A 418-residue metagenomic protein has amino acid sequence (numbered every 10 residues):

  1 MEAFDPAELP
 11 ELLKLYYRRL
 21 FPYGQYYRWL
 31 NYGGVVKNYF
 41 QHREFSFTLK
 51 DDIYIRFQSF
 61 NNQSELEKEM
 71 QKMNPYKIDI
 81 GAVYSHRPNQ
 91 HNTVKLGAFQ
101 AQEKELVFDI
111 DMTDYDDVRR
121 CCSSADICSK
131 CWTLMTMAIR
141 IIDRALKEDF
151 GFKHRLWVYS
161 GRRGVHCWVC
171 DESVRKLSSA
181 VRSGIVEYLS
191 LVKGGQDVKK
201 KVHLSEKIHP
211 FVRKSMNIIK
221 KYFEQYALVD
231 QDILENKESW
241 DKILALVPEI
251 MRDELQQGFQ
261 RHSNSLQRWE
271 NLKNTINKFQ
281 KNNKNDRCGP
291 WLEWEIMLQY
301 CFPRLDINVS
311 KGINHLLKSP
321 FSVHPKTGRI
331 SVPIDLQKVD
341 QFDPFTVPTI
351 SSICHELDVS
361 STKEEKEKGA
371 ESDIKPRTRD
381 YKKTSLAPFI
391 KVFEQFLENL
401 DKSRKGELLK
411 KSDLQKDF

Functional and structural regions predicted by a protein language model:
M1-S160, E172-S179, G184-E187, L191-Q299 (+4 more regions): Signature for HUH/AEP ssDNA processing cores
L106, V165, L317: Residue-level detector of short, conserved catalytic/binding motifs and their immediate flanks
G161-V169: Beta-rich nucleic-acid/ligand-interaction surfaces
A180-L191, D335-S352: Aromatic/acidic cage segments in peptide-binding pockets
I313-P320, H324-F345: Amphipathic alpha-helical/coiled-coil segments positioned at domain termini
D340-K363, V392-F396: Long, highly charged low-complexity segments enriched in Glu/Asp and Lys/Arg with interspersed Ser/Thr
